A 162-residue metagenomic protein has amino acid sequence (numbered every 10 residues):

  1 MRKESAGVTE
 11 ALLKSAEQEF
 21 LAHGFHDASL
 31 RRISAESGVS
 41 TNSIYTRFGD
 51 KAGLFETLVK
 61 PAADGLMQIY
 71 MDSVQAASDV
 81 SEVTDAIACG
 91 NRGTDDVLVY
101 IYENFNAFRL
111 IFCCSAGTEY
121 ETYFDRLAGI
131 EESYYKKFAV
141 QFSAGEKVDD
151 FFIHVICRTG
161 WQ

Functional and structural regions predicted by a protein language model:
S5, L30, K60-M67, M71-V74: Short, basic, alpha-helical segments at the C-terminal edge of helix-turn-helix-like DNA-binding modules
A11, S15, E19-G53, T57: Helix-turn-helix
S15-A22, G65-A76, A107, T159-Q162: Solvent-exposed, amphipathic alpha-helical segments
F48, C113-G117: Short helix-capping/turn signature of helix-turn-helix
E56-A62, Y123: Alpha-helical DNA-contacting segments of helix-turn-helix folds
T57, D72-E103: Hydrophobic alpha-helical connector segments
D96-E103, T118-S143, F151-R158: Amphipathic alpha-helical packing segments from all-alpha helical-bundle domains
R109-I111: Short, hydrophobic secondary-structure boundary micro-motifs
